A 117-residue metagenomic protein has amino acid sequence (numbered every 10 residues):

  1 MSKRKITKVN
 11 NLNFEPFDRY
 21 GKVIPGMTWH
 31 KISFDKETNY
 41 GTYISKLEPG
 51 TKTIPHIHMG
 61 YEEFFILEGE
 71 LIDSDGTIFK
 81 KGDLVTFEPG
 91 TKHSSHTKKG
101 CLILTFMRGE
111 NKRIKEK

Functional and structural regions predicted by a protein language model:
M1-T38: A short, N-terminal "cap"/entry segment at the start of jelly-roll beta-barrel domains of the cupin/DSBH fold
T28-H58, E88-K92: Conserved short histidine dyad/triad with adjacent acidic residue
I57-M59, T77-I78, T97-K99: Short glycine/proline-enriched turns and hinge-like loops at secondary-structure junctions
H58-S74: Glycine- and acidic-residue-biased ligand/ion/polar-headgroup-sensing regions
D73-K92: Short acidic-glycine-tyrosine-enriched beta hairpin
P89-I114: Ligand-binding loop in jelly-roll beta-barrel domains
